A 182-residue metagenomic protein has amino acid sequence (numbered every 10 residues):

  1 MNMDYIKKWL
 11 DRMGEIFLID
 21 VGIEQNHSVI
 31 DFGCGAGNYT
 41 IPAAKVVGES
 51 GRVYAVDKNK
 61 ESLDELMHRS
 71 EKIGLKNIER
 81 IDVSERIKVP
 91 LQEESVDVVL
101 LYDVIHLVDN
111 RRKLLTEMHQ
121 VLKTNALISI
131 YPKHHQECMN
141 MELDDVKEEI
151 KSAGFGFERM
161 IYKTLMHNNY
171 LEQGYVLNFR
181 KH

Functional and structural regions predicted by a protein language model:
K8-H27: Conserved alpha-helix/loop element of class I SAM-dependent methyltransferases that forms part of the SAM/SAH-binding
I30-F32, A36, T40-I87: Class I SAM-dependent methyltransferase SAM/SAH-binding core
A44, R112-T124: A short glycine-rich, Lys/Arg-flanked "PGG" loop and its adjoining helix->strand segment in the class I
R86-V98: A short acidic, Gly/Pro-enriched loop at the edge of an enzyme's catalytic core that lines a small-molecule cofactor
V104-L107: A short His-aromatic
N125-K133: Conserved beta-strand signature within the Rossmann-like core of class I S-adenosyl-L-methionine
M141-G154: Short alpha-helix
L165-H182: Core SAM-dependent methyltransferase catalytic element
